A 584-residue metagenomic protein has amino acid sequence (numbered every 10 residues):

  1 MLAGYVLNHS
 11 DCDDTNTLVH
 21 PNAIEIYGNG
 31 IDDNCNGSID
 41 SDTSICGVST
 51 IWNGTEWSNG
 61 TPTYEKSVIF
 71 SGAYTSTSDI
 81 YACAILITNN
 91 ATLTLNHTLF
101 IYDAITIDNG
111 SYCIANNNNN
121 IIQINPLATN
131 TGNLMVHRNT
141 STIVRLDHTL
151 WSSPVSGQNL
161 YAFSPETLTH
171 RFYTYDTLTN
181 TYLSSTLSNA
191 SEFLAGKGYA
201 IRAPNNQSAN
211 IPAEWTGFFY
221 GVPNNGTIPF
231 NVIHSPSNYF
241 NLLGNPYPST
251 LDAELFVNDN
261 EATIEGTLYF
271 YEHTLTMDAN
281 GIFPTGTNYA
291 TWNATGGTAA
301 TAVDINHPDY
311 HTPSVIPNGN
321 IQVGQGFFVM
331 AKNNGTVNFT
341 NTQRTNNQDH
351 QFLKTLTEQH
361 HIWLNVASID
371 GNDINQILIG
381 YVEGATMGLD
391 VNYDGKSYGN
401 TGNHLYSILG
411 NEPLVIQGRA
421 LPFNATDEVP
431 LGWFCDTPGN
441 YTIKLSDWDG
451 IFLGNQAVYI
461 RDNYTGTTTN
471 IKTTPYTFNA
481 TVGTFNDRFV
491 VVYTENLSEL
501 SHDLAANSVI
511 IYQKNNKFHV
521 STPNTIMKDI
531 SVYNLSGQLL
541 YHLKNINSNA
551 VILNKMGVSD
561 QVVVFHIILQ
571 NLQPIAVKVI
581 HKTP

Functional and structural regions predicted by a protein language model:
M1-G47: Membrane-associated feature with strongest affinity for ZDHHC
Y27, C46-S58, L168-N180, Y271: Short beta-strand segments and strand-loop junctions that repeat across beta-rich extracellular domains
S38-I51, T494-D503: Low-complexity, Pro/Thr/Ser/Gly/Ala-rich linker/spacer regions in secreted, extracellular modular proteins
I45-A128, Y182-L183, L187-S188, G196 (+2 more regions): Extracellular beta-sheet-rich ligand-binding/adhesion modules
I45-G60, A115, H137, H148 (+3 more regions): Boundary/junction segments of secreted and surface-exposed precursor proteins
T88-N180: Acidic, glycine-rich segments characteristic of secretory precursors and extracytoplasmic regions
L187, F193-L194, R202-S559, N571-I580 (+1 more regions): Compositionally biased Ser/Thr/Gly- and acidic/asparagine-rich, proline-interspersed low-complexity stretches
I567-L569: Conserved structural position at the C-terminal beta-strand of extracellular beta-sandwich adhesion modules
